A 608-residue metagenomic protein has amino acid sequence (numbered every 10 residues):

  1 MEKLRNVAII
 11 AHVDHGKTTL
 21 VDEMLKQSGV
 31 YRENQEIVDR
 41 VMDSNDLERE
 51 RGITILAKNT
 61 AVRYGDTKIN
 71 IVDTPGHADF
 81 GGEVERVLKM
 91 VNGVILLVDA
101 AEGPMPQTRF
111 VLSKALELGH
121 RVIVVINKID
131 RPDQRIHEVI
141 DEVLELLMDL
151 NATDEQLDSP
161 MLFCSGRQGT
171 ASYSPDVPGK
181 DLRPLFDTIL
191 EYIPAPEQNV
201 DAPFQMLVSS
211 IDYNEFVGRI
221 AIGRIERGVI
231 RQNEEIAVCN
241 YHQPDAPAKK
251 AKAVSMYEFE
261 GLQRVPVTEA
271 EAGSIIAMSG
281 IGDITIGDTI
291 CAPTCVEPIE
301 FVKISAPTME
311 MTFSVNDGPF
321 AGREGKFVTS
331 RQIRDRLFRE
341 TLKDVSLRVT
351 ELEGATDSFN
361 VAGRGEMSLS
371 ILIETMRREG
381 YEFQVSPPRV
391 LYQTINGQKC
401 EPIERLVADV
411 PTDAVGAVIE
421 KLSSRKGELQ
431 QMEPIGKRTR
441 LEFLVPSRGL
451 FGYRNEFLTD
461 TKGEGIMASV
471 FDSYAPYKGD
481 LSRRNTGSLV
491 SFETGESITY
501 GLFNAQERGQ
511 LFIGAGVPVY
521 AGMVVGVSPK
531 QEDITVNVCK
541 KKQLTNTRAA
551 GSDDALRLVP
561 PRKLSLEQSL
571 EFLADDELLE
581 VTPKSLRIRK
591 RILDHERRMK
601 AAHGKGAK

Functional and structural regions predicted by a protein language model:
M1-V98, E102, E142, I211-N214: P-loop NTPase switch module centered on the Walker A-proximal segment
D14, L20, G52, I71-D73 (+17 more regions): Residue-level signature of catalytic and energy-coupling elements of molecular machines, predominantly ATP/GTP-dependent
E33, M105-P106, R131-H137, G169-S174 (+5 more regions): Switch/connector loops and helix/strand junctions flanking conserved nucleotide-binding motifs in nucleotide-processing
D79-V84, E102-R109, D133-H137: Conserved ATPase-coupling elements of RecA-like P-loop NTPase cores
G103-G119, V139-V143: Amphipathic helical hotspot of TIR/SEFIR-family domains
R121, R131-E191: Canonical P-loop GTPase G-domain recognition
D158-P160, D187-E191, A221, I225-K608: Accessory interaction regions appended to the cores of large information-processing enzymes
